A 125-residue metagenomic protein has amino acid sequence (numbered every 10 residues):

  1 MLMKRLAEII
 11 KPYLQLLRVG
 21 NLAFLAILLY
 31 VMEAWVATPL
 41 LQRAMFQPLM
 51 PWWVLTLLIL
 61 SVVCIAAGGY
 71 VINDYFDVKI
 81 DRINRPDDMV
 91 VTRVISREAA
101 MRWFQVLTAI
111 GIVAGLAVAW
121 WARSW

Functional and structural regions predicted by a protein language model:
M1-L14: Short, Lys/Arg-rich, polar N-terminal cytosolic tail immediately upstream of the first transmembrane signal-anchor
Y13, G69-I72, V91: Residue-level marker of motif borders
L14-L17, L60: Hydrophobic alpha-helical elements at and bordering transmembrane segments of multi-pass membrane proteins
R18-I27: Membrane-interface helix starts
I27-V36, R43-F76, G111-L116, W125: Membrane-embedded alpha-helical segments that form the functional core of polytopic membrane enzymes, especially those
L57-L60, V78-W125: Multi-pass membrane catalytic core of lipid/isoprenoid biosynthesis enzymes
